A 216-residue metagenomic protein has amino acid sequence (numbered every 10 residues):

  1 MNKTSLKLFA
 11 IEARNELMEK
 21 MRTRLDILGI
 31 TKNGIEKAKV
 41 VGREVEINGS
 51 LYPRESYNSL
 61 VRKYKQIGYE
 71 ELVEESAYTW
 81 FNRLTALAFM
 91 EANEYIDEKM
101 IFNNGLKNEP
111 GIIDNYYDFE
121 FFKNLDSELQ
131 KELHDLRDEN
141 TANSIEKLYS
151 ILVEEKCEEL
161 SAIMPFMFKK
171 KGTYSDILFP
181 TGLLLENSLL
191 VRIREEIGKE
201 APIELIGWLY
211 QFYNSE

Functional and structural regions predicted by a protein language model:
M1-E216: Preference for the N-terminal adenyl/adenosyl cofactor-binding alpha/beta module
